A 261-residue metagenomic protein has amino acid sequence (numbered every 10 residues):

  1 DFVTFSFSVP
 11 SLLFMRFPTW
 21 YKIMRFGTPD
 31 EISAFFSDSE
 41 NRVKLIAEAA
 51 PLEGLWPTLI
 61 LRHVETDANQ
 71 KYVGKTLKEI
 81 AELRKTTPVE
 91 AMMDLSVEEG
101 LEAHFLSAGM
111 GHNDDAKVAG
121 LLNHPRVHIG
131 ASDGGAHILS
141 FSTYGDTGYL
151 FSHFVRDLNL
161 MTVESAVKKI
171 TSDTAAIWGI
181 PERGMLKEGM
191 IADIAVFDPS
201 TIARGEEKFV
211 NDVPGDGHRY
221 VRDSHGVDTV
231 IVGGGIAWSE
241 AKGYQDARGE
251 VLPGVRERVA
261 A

Functional and structural regions predicted by a protein language model:
D1, T66, V127, G134-H137 (+6 more regions): Short, glycine-/Ser/Thr-/acidic-enriched flexible segments
D1-N159: Active-site neighborhoods of metal-dependent hydrolases
D38, G120-V127, Y144-D146, V196-K242 (+1 more regions): C-terminal cap of metal-dependent C-N hydrolases
Q70-K71, A175, R219-R222: Short loop/turn motifs at secondary-structure junctions and domain boundaries
K85, D133, F151, A166 (+4 more regions): Hydrophobic, well-ordered secondary-structure elements that form the walls of internal hydrophobic environments
H104-H112, V118, M161-V167, A175-F209: Acidic, glycine-enriched loop/beta-strand segments at the rims of small-molecule binding/catalytic pockets
V251-A261: Short, solvent-exposed cationic patches
